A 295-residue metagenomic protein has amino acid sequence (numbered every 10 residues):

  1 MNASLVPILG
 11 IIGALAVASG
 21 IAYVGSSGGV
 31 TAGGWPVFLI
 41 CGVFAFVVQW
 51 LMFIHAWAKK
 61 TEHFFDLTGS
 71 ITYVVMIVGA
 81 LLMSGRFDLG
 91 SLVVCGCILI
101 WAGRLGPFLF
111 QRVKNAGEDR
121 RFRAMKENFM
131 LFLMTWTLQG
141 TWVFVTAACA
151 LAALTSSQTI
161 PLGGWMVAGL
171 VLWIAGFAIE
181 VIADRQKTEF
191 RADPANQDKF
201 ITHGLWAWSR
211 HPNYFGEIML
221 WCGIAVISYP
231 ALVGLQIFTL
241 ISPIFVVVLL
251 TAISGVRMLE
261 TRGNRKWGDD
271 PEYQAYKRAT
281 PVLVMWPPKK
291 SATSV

Functional and structural regions predicted by a protein language model:
M1-N2, G25-G33, F53-K60: Short juxtamembrane and helix-loop transition motifs at transmembrane-helix boundaries in membrane proteins
M1-V6, A56-T68, F110-L138, R265-Q274 (+2 more regions): Interhelical loop and helix-boundary elements at the membrane-water interface of polytopic inner-membrane proteins
L5, W35-I40, W57-F65, A207-P212: Short, amphipathic, aromatic/basic-enriched membrane-interface segments that mark the entry/exit of transmembrane
P7-G29, A45-Q49, Y73-L105, L131 (+2 more regions): Hydrophobic transmembrane alpha-helices
A32-V47, E62-V74: Loop-to-helix transition at the N-terminal end of transmembrane alpha-helices
F38, L105-V113: Short, charged cytosolic
